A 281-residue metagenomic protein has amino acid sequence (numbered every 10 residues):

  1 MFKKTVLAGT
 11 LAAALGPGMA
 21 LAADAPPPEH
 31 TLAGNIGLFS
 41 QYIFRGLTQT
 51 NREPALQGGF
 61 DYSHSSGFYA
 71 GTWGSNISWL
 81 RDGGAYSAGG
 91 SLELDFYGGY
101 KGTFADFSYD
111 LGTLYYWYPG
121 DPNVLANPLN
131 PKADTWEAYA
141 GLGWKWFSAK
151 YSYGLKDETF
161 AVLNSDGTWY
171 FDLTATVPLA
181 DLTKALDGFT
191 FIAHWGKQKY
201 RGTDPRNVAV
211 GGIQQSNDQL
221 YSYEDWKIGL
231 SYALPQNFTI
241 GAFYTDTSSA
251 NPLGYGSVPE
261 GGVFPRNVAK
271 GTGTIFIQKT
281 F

Functional and structural regions predicted by a protein language model:
M1-T31: Cleavable N-terminal export/targeting peptides
A22-T31, G67-A70, T103-S108, K132 (+2 more regions): Short loop/turn motifs that connect adjacent beta-strands in outer-membrane beta-barrel proteins
D24-S63, G67-S78, Y200, P205 (+2 more regions): Short glycine/proline- and aromatic-enriched beta-strand/turn motifs that initiate or cap beta-hairpins
H30, R52-L56, G90-L94, F107 (+5 more regions): Residues that define the transmembrane beta-barrel architecture of outer-membrane proteins
G34-I36, F60, A70-T72, G98 (+7 more regions): Membrane-embedded beta-strand positions of outer-membrane beta-barrel proteins
L38-F44, H64, G74-S78, G102 (+7 more regions): Transmembrane beta-strands of outer-membrane beta-barrel pores
G46-N51, I77-L92, D121-P131, G154 (+3 more regions): Outer-membrane beta-barrel translocator domains and adjoining extracellular loop/strand segments of Gram-negative
Y232, Q236, F264-F281: Outer-membrane beta-barrel "beta-signal"
